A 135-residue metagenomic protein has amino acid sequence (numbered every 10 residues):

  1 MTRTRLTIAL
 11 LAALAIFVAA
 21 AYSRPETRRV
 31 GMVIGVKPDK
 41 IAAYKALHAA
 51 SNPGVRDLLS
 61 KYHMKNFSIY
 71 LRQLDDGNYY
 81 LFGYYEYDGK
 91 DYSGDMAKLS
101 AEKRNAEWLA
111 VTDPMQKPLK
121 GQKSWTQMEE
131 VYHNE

Functional and structural regions predicted by a protein language model:
M1-I8: Bacterial N-terminal signal peptides that target proteins for export
A9-V18: Bacterial N-terminal signal peptides
F17-E26: Bacterial Sec-dependent signal peptides at the C-terminal "C-region" and cleavage site
Y22-S23, V36-D39, Y70, Q116-K117 (+1 more regions): Charge-dense, helix-prone N-terminal extensions
R29-G35, F67-E102: Short, well-ordered beta-strand segments in beta-rich or mixed alpha/beta enzyme and ligand-binding folds
K40-K65: Short amphipathic alpha-helical segments
L58-K65, E86-Q127: An amphipathic, aromatic/His-enriched active-site/gating alpha helix that lines ligand/cofactor pockets
